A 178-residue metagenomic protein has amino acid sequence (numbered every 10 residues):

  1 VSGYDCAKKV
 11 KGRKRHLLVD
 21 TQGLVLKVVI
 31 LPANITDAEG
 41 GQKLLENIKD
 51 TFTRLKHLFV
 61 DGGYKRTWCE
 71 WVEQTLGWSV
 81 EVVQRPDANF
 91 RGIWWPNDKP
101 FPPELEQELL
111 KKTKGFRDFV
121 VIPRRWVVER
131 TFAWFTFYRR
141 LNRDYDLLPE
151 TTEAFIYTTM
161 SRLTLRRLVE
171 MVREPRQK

Functional and structural regions predicted by a protein language model:
V1-P86, M160, P175-K178: Polybasic low-complexity intrinsically disordered regions
A7, Q22, T131, D146 (+1 more regions): Intrinsically disordered, low-complexity regions of eukaryotic proteins
G40, V127, A154-Y157: Catalytic-loop motifs flanking and including active-site residues across diverse enzymes
L45, F135, L163-L165: Generic helix-packing signal
T53-P149: Helix-centered, glycine/charged polyanion-binding patches within enzymatic domains that contact phosphate-containing
T151-K178: C-terminal domain-tail junction helix/linker
